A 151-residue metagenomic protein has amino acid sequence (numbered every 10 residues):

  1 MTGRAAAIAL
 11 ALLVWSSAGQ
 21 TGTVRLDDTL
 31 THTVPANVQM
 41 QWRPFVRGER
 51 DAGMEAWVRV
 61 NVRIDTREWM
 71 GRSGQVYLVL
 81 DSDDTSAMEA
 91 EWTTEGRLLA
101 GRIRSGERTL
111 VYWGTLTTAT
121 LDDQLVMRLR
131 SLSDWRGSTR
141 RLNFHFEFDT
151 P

Functional and structural regions predicted by a protein language model:
M1-A7: Bacterial N-terminal signal peptides that target proteins for export
I8-L12: Hydrophobic alpha-helical targeting segments used for export or membrane insertion
V14-A18: N-terminal signal peptide c-region/cleavage motif recognized by signal peptidases
G19-T85, T120-W135, T139-R141, E147-T150: N-terminal small/polar-rich segments of proteins
T66-W113: Mid-chain, structured segments of secreted extracytoplasmic proteins
T94-L98, R136, N143: Short flexible/disordered coil segments
L116: Extended, loop-rich substrate-binding clefts of extracytoplasmic carbohydrate-active enzymes
